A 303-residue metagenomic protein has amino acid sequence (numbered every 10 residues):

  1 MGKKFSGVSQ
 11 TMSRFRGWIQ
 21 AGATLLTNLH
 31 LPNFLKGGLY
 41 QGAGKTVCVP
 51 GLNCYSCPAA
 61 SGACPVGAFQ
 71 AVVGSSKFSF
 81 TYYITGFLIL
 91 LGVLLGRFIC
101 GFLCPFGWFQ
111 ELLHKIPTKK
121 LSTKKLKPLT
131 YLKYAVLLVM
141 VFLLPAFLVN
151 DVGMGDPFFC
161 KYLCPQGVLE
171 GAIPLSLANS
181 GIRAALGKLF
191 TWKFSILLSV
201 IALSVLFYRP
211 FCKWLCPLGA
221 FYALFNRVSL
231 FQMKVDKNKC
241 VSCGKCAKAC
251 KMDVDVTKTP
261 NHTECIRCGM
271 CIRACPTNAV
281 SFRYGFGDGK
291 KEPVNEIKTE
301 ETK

Functional and structural regions predicted by a protein language model:
M1-T257, T263-K303: Non-ligating segments of multi-cofactor redox enzymes
